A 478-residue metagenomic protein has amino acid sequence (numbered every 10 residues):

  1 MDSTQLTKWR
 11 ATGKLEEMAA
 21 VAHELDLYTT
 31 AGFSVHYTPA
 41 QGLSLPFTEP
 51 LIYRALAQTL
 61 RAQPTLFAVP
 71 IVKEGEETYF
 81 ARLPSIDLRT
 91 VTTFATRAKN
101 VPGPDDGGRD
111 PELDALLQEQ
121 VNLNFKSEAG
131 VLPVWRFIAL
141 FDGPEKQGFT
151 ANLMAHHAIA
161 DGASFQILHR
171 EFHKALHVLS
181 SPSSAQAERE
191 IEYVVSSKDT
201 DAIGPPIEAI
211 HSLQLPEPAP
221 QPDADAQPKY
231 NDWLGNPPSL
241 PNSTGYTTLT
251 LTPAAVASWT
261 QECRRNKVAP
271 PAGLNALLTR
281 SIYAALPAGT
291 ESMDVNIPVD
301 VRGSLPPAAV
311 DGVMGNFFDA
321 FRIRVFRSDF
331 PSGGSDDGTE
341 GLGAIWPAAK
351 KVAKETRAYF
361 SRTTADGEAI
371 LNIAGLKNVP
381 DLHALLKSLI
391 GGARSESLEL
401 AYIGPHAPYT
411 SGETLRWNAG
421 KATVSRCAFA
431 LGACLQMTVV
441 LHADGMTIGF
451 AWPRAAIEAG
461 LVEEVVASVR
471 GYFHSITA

Functional and structural regions predicted by a protein language model:
M1-A81, T92-W135, A158-I159, A284-A478: Acyl-thioester-dependent acyl-group transfer interface
M1-V21, T38, N100-E112, K146 (+3 more regions): Non-catalytic, low-complexity flexible loops and terminal extensions
I52, P270-T279: Short amphipathic alpha-helical segments
F137-K146: A short acidic-Thr-Gly-centered motif at the start of a beta-strand
M154: Sensory beta-strand/linker motifs that couple input domains to effectors
A160, H173-S180, R264, L278-P287 (+1 more regions): Hydrophobic/aromatic-lined pockets within catalytic cores
